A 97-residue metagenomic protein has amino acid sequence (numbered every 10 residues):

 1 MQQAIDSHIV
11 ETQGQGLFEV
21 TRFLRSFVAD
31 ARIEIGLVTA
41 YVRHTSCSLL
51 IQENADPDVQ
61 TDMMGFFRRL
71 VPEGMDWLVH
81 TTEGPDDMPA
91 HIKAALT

Functional and structural regions predicted by a protein language model:
M1-T97: Active-site histidine-anchored catalytic micro-motif
